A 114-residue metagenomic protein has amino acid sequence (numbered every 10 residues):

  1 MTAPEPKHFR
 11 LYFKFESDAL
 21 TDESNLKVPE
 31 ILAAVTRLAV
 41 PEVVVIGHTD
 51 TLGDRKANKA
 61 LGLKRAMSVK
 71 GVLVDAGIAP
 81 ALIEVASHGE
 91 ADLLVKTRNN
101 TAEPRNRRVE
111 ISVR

Functional and structural regions predicted by a protein language model:
M1-E42: Periplasmic peptidoglycan-binding/tethering modules of Gram-negative envelope proteins
I46-R114: Periplasmic OmpA-like peptidoglycan-binding domain that tethers envelope proteins to the cell wall
